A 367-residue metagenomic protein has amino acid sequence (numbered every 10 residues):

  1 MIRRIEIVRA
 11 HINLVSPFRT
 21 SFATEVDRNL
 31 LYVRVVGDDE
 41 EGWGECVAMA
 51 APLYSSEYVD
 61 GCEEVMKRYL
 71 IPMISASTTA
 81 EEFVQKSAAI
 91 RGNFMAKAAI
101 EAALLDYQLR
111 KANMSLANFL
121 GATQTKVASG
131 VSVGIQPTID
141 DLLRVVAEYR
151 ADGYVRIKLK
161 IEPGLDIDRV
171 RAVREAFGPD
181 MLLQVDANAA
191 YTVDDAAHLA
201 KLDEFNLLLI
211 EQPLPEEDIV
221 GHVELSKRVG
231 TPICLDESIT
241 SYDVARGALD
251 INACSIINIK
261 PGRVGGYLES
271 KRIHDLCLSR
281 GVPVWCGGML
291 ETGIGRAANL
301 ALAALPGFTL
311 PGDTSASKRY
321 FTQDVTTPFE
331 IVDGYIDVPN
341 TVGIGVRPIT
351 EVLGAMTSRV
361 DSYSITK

Functional and structural regions predicted by a protein language model:
M1-E41, V47-Y54, Y320-T322, Y363: Structured beta-strand/loop patches that form or line metal/cofactor-binding pockets in enzymes
M1-R9, R110, M114-K126, F329 (+1 more regions): N-terminal amphipathic alpha-helix/helix-capping segment at the start of soluble metabolic enzymes
R4, V35-V36, E41-K111: Metal- or metallocofactor-binding catalytic centers and their adjacent structured scaffolds across diverse enzyme
I5, T322-K367: C-terminal extensions of enzymes
V33, D39, I100, N113 (+7 more regions): Conserved, mostly hydrophobic/aromatic
C46, V131-V133, L159-I161, V185-A189 (+6 more regions): A cross-domain feature marking catalytic cores of carbohydrate-active enzymes and several ubiquitous metabolic/repair
A117-V229: Metal-dependent enolase-superfamily TIM-barrel catalytic cores that perform enediolate-based chemistry
E217-C234, I239-Y335, P339: Shared catalytic-loop signature of beta/alpha-barrel
